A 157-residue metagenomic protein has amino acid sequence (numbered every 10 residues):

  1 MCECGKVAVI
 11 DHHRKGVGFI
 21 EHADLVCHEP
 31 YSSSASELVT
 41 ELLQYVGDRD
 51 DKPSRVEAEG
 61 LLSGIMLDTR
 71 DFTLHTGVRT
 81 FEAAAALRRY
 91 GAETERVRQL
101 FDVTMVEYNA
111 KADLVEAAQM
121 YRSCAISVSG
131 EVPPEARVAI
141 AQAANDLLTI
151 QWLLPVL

Functional and structural regions predicted by a protein language model:
C2-G5: Short, conserved loop/helix-junction motifs that constitute active-site signature segments in enzyme catalytic cores
V7-R14, E29-S33, R49, L87-R89 (+3 more regions): Short, surface-exposed linear patches
V7-V9, L25-C27, S123-I126: Conserved beta-strand scaffold positions in the cores of enzyme catalytic domains, especially in NTP/NDP-utilizing
H12-A84: Short alpha-helices
L67-L157: Hydrophobic helix-and-loop "lid/oligomerization" segment in the mid-to-C-terminal part of catalytic domains
